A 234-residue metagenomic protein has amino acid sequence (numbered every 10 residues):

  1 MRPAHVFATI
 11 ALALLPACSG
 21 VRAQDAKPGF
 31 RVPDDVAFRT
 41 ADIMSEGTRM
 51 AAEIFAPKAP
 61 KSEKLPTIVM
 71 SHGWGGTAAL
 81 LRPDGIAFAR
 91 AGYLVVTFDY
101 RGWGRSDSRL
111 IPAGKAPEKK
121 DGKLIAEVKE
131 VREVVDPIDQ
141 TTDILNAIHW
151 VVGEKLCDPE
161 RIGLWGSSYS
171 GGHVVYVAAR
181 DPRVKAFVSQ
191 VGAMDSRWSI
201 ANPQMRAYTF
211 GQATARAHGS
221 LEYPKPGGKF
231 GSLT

Functional and structural regions predicted by a protein language model:
M1-H5: Positively charged n-region of N-terminal signal peptides that target proteins for export
F7-A17: Bacterial N-terminal signal peptides
V21-A23: Boundary at the C-terminal end of the N-terminal hydrophobic targeting segment
D25-E63: N-terminal cap/lid segment of alpha/beta-hydrolase-fold proteins
R49, L65-P66, A91-Y93, P159-E160 (+1 more regions): Loop/turn elements at helix/coil->beta-strand transitions in domains of secreted/extracellular proteins
K61-L65, M70-D107, S196-R197: Short substrate-entry loop that stabilizes the transition state in hydrolases
L80, A116-K155: Alpha/beta-hydrolase active-site loop
D139-G228: Primarily recognizes the serine-hydrolase "nucleophile elbow" in alpha/beta-hydrolase and SGNH/GDSL folds
